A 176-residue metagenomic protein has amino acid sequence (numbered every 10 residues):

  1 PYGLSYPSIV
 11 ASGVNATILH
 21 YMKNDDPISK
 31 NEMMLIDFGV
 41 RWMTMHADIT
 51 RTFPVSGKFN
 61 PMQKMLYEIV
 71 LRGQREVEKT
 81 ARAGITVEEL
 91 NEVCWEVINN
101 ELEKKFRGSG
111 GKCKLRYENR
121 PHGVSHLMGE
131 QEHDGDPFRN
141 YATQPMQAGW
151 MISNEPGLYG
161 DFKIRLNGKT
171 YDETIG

Functional and structural regions predicted by a protein language model:
P1-G176: Active-site neighborhoods and metal-handling regions in enzymes and metal-associated proteins
